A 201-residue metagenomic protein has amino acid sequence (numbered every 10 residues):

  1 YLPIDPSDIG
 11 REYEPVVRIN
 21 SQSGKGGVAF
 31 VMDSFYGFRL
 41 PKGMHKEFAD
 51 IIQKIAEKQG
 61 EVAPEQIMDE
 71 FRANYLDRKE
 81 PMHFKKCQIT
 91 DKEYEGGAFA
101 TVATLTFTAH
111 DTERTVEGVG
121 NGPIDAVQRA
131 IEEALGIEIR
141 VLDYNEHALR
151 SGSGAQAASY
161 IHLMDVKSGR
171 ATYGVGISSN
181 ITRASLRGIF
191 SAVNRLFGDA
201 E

Functional and structural regions predicted by a protein language model:
Y1-E201: Terminal or standalone catalytic/regulatory effector modules within metabolic enzymes and repeat proteins
